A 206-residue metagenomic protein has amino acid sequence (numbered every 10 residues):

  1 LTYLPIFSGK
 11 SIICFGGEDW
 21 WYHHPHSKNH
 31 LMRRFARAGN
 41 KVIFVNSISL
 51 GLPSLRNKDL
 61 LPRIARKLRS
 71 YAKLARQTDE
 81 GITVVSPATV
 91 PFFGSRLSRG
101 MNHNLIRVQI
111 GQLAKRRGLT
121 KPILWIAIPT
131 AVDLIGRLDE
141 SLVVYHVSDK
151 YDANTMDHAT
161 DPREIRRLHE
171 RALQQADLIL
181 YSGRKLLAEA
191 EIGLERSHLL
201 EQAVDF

Functional and structural regions predicted by a protein language model:
L1-K67: N-terminal subdomain of nucleotide-sugar transferases
P5-I6, L50-K121: A conserved catalytic-core segment of Leloir-type glycosyltransferases
I12, K41, W125, G136-D152: Active-site proximal beta-strand in glycosyltransferases
W20, V132-D133, V147-A159: A short, histidine- and acid-enriched strand-loop-helix "catalytic/donor-clamping" loop that lines the nucleotide-sugar
N29, H103-R107, I123-L138: An aromatic- and histidine-rich active-site surface loop
L31, V108-K115, G136-R137, T160-I179: Membrane-proximal helix-turn-helix segments that form the acceptor-binding/catalytic region of lipid-linked
K41, L142, D177-L178, R196: Well-ordered beta-strand positions
S182-K185, Q202-F206: Carbohydrate-associated surface elements
